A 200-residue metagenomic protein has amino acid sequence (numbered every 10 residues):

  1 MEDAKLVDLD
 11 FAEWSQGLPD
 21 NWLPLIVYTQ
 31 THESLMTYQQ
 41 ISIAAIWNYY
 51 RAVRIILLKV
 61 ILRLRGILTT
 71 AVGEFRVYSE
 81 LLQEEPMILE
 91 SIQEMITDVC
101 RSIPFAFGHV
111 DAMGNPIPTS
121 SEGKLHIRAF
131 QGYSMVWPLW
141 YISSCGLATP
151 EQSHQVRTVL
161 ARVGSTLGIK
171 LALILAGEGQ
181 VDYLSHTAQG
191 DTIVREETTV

Functional and structural regions predicted by a protein language model:
M1-V200: C-terminal effector modules of eukaryotic transcription factors
